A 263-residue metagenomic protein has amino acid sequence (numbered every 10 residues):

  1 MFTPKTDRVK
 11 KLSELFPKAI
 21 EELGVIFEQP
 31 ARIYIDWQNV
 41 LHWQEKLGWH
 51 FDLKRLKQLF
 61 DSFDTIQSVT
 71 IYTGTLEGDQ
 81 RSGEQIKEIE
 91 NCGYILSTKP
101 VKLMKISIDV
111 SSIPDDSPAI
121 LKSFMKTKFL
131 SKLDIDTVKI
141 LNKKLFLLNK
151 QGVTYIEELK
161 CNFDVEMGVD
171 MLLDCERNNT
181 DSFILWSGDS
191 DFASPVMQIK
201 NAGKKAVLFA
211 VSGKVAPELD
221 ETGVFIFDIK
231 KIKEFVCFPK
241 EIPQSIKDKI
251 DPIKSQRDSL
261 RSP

Functional and structural regions predicted by a protein language model:
M1-D7, D258-P263: Polar low-complexity intrinsically disordered regions
F2-K139, G152, I156, N201 (+1 more regions): Domain-level signal for Mg2+-assisted phosphodiester chemistry and nucleotide/NA-binding surfaces in nucleic-acid
T98-P263: Nuclease catalytic cores that cleave nucleic-acid phosphodiester bonds, predominantly acidic two-metal-ion
